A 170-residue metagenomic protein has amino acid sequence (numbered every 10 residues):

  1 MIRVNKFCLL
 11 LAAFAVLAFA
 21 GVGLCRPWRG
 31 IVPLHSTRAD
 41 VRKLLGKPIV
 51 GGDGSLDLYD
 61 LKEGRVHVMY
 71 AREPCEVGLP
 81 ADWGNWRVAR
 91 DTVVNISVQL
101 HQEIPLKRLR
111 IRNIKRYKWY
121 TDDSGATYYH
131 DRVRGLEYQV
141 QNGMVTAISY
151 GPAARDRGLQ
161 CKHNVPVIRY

Functional and structural regions predicted by a protein language model:
M1-F7: Positively charged n-region of N-terminal signal peptides that target proteins for export
C8-A18: Bacterial N-terminal signal peptides
A18, V68, A153-A154: Residue-level signal for mature regions of secreted extracellular proteins and peptides
F19-C25: Sec/Tat signal peptide C-region and signal peptidase I cleavage site
R26-D53, W83-Y170: Non-cytosolic coordination micro-motifs
G46-V88: N-terminal, post-signal-peptide region of Sec/Tat-exported proteins
